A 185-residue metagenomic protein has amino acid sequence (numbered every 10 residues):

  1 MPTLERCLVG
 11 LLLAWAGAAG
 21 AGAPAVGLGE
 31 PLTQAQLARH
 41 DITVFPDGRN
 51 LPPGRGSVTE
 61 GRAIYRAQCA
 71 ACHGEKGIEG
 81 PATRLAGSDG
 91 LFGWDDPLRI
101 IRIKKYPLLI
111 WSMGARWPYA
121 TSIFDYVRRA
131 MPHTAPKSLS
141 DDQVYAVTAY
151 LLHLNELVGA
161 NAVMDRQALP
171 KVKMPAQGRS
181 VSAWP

Functional and structural regions predicted by a protein language model:
M1-L8: Bacterial N-terminal signal peptides that target proteins for export
A16-G20: N-terminal signal peptide c-region/cleavage motif recognized by signal peptidases
G27-I64, P132-P136: Electrostatic cytochrome c docking/interface patches
T59-A67, I78-E79, W117-T121, S138-D141 (+1 more regions): Sequence context surrounding c-type heme c attachment/ligation sites in exported
G61-K76, L85, P97, V147-L151: The canonical Cys-X-X-Cys-His
I78-I123, P132, R166-L169: Gly/Gly-Pro-rich "capping" loops immediately C-terminal to redox-active cysteine motifs in periplasmic/lumenal
L98-R102, T134-P185: Flexible coil segments in periplasmic/lumen-exposed cytochrome c-class electron-transfer proteins
